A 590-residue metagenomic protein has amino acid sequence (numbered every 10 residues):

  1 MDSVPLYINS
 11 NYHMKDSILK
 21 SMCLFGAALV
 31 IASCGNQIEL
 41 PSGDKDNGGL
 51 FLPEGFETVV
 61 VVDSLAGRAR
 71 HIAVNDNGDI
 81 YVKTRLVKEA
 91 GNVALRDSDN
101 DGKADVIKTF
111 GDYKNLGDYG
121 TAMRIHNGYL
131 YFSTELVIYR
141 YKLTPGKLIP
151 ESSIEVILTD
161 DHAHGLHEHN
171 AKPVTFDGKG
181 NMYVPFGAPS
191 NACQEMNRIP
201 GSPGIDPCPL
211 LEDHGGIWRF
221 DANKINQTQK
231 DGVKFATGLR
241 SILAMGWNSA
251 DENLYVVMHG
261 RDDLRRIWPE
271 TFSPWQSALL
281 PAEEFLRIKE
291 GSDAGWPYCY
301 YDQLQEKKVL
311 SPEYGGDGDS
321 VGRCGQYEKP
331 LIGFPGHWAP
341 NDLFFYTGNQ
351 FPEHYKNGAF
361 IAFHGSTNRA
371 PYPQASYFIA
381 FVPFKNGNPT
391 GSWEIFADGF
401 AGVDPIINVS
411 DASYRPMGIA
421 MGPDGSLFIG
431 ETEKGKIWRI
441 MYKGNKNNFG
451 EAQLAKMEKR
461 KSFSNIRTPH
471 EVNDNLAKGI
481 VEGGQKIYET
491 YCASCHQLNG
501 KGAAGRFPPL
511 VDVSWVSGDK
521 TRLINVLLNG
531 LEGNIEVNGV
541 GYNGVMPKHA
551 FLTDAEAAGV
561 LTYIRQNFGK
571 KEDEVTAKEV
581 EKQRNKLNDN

Functional and structural regions predicted by a protein language model:
Q37-E54, G67, A188-K230, L239-S241 (+2 more regions): Beta-propeller domain segments
I72, M123, V174, I242-M245 (+2 more regions): Hydrophobic core register within WD40 beta-propeller blades
N75-N77, I125-N127, F176-K179, G246-D251 (+2 more regions): Residue-level detector of Asp-centered blade-edge/turn motifs that repeat once per structural unit in beta-propeller
D79-K83, Y129-F132, N181-P185, N253-V257 (+3 more regions): Conserved beta-propeller blade signature
V106-I107, D112-H126, E135-F176, G204: Asp-box/WD-like beta-propeller blade repeats and closely related beta-sheet repeat scaffolds
I419, I437, G484-L498, M546 (+1 more regions): The canonical Cys-X-X-Cys-His
E458-Y488, G502-A503: Electrostatic cytochrome c docking/interface patches
A504-V511, L531-N588: Axial heme c-ligation environment in periplasmic c-type cytochrome domains
